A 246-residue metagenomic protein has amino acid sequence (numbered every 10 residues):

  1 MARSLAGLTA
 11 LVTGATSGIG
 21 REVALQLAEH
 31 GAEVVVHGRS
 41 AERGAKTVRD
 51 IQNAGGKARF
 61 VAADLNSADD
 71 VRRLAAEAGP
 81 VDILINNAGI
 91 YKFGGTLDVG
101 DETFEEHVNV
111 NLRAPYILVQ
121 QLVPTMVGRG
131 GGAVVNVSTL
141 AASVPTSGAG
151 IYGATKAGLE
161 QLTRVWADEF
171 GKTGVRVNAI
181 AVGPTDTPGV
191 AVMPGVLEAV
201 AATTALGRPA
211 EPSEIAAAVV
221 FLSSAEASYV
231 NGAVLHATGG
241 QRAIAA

Functional and structural regions predicted by a protein language model:
T16-S17, S40: Conserved glycine-rich cofactor-binding loop
G95-T96, G100-V108, V200: Substrate-binding pocket helix/loop in short-chain dehydrogenase/reductase
V119, T155, T163: Active-site helix of classical SDR
P124, D168-E169, S228: Alpha-helical segment proximal to the catalytic Tyr-Lys
T139: Residue(s) in the substrate-gating loop at a strand-loop-helix junction that position the organic substrate next
V144, V220, N231-A246: Short C-terminal tail/terminal secondary-structure segment of NAD(P)H-dependent dehydrogenase/reductase domains
G171, R176, V230-G232: Short, small/polar-rich loop/turn modules that mediate ligand/substrate recognition or access, typified
